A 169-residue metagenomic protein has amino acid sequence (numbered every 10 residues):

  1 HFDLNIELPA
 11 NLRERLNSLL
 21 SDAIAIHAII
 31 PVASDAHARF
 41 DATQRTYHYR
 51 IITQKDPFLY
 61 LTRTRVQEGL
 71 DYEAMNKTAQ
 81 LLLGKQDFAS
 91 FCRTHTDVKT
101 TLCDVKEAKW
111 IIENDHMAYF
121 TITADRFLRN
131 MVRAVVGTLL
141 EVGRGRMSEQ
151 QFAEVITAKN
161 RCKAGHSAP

Functional and structural regions predicted by a protein language model:
H1-P169: Structured-RNA-binding interfaces characteristic of tRNA pseudouridine synthases
